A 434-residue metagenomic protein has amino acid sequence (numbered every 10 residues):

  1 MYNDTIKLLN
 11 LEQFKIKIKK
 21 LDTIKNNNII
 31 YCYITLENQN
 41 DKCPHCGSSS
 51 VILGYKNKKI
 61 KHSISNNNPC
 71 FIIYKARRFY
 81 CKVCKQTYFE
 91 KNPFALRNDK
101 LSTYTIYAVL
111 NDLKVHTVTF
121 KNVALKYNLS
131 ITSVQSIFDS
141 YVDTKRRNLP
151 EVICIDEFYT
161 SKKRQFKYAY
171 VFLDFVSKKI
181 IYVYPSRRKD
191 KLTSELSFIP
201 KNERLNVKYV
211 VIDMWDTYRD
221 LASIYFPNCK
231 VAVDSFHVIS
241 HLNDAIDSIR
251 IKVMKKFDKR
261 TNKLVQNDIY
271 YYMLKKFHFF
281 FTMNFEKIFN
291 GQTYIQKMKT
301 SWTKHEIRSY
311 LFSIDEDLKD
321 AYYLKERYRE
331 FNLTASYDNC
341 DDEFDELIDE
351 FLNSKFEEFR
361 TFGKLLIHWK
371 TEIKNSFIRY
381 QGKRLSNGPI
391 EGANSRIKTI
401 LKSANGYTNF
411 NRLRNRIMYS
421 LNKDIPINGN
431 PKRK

Functional and structural regions predicted by a protein language model:
M1-Q86, N92: Short, conserved DNA-binding cores of transcription-related domains
L36, N40, H45, L110 (+8 more regions): Acidic/histidine-rich catalytic cores and adjacent linkers of DNA breakage/strand-transfer/modification proteins
G47, K59-R164, E203-V207: Short, positively charged, Gly/Tyr-enriched micro-motifs that form contact patches at catalytic or ligand/partner
T87, K189, D220-L221: Short, well-ordered secondary-structure "scaffold" segments embedded in the functional core of diverse domains
N98-L101, I181-E203, Y209: Active-site beta-loop-alpha junctions of metal-dependent nucleic acid enzymes, especially the RNase H-like/DDE
E157, F172-D174: Flexible glycine-/small-residue-rich
F166-V171: Short glycine-rich loop/turn motifs
V238-N262: Short alpha-helix plus adjacent loop in nuclease-associated cores
